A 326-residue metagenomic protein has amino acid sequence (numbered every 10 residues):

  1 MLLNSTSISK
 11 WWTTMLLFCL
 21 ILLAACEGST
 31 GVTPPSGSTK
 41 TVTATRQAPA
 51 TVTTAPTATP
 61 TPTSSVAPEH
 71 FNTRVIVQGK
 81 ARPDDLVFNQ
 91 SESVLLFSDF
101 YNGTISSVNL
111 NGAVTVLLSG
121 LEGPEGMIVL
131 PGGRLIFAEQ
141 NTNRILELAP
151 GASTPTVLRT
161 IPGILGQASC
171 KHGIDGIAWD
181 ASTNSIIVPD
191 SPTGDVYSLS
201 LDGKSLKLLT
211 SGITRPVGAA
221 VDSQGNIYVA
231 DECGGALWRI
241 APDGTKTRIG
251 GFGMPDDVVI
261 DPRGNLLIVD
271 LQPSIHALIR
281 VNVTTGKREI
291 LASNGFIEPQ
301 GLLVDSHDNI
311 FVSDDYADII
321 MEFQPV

Functional and structural regions predicted by a protein language model:
L22-A25: C-terminal motif of bacterial Sec signal peptides marking the signal peptidase cleavage site
T30-E69: Ser/Thr-rich, Proline-interspersed low-complexity disordered segments
N72-Q78, A113-S119, T154-A168, K204-T210 (+2 more regions): A short beta-strand motif characteristic of beta-propeller blades
Q78-V94, G120-R134, I164-S185, G212-N226 (+5 more regions): Beta-rich, blade/repeat-based domains predominating in secreted/periplasmic proteins but also intracellular
F100, Q140, S191-P192, E232 (+3 more regions): Short loop/turn segments immediately following the C-termini of beta-strands
T104-S106, N143-E147, D195-S198, A236-R239 (+2 more regions): A short loop-to-beta-strand structural motif that recurs across blades of beta-propeller domains
V108-A113, L148-S153, L199-K204, I240-T245 (+2 more regions): Short loop/turn segments that connect beta-strands within beta-propeller blades
E298-V326: Blade-level signature of beta-propeller repeat domains, shared across WD40, Kelch, NHL, RCC1 and BNR/Asp-box propellers
